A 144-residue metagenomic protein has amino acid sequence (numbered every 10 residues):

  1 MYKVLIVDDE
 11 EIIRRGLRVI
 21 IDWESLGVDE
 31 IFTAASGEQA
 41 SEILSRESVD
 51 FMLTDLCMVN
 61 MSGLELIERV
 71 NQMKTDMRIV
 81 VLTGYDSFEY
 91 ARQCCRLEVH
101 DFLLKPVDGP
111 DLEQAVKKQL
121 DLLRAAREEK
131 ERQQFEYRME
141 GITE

Functional and structural regions predicted by a protein language model:
D8, D55: Active-site residues of response regulator receiver
E11-F32: Two-component/phosphorelay signaling modules centered on CheY-like receiver
T33-E42, G63: Helix N-cap/capping motif at the beta->alpha junctions
S41, E65, D86-D101: Alpha4 helix (beta4-alpha4-beta5 surface) of REC/receiver domains from two-component response regulators
E42, L64-T75: Short amphipathic alpha-helix used as the core "switch/output" element in two-component signaling
M58: Receiver (REC) domain active-site loop signature in two-component systems and cognate sites in sensor histidine kinases
C95, D101-E144: Interdomain helical linkers/hinges and coiled-coil/dimerization scaffolds that transmit conformational signals
